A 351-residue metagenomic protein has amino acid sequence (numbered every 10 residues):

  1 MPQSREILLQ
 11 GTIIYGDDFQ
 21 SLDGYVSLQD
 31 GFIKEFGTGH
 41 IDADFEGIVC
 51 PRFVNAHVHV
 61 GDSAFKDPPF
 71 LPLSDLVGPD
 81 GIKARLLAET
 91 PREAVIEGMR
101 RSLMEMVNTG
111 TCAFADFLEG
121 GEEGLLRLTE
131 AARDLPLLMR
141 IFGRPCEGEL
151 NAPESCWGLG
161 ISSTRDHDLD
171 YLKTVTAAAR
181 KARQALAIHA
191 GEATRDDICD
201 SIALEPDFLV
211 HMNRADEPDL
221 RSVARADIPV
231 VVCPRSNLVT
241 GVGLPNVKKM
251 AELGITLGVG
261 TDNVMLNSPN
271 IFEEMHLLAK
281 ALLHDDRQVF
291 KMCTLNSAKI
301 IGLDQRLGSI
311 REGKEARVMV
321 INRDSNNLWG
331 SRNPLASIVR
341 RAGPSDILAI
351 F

Functional and structural regions predicted by a protein language model:
M1-H40: N-terminal metal-binding scaffold of metallo-dependent hydrolase/deaminase domains
P2-Q10, G37-P79: Replace "His-x-His-based motif
G11-T12, V26, G31, E46 (+11 more regions): Divalent metal-coordination and catalytic microenvironments
S63-E97, S155, C199-I202, A226-P229 (+1 more regions): Active-site gating loops and adjacent loop-to-helix segments of metal-dependent hydrolytic enzymes
L87-C156, I161-D170: Active-site loop-helix segments enriched in His/Asp/Glu that coordinate and activate a nucleophilic water at divalent
M99, D286-A298, S309-I310, K314: Short, well-structured alpha-helical segments that form the helix of a local strand-helix-strand
L150-M265, L282-H284: Active-site core of metal-dependent hydrolases
L295, K299, E315-F351: C-terminal cap of metal-dependent C-N hydrolases
